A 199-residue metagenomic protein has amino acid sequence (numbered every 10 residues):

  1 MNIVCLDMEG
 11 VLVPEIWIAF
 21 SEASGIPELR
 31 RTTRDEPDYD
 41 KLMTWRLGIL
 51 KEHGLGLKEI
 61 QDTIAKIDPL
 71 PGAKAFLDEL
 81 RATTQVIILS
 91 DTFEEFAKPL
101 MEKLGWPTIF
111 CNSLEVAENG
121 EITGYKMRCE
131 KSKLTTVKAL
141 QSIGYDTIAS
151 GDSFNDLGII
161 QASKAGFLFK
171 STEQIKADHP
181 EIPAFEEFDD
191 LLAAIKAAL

Functional and structural regions predicted by a protein language model:
M1-N2, S150: Short loop/turn microsegments at loop-to-beta-strand junctions
N2-S113, A117-E118: Alpha-helical substrate-recognition element adjacent to the catalytic core
D78, K138, L157-G158: Alpha-helical segments flanking ligand/cofactor-binding loops in enzyme cores
V86-D91, Y145-E186: Acidic, Mg2+-coordinating phosphoryl-transfer loop and its flanking beta/alpha structural elements, shared across
E94-K98, D156-L157, L192: Short, well-ordered alpha-helical microsegments
E95-T147, D178: Substrate-recognition "cap/lid" segment bordering the active-site pocket of phosphatases
C111-V116, S171-I175, D189-L191: Short, acidic/turn-prone active-site loops that include or flank metal/cofactor- and phosphate-binding residues
A194-L199: Short amphipathic alpha-helix with an adjacent loop that forms part of the alpha/beta core around
